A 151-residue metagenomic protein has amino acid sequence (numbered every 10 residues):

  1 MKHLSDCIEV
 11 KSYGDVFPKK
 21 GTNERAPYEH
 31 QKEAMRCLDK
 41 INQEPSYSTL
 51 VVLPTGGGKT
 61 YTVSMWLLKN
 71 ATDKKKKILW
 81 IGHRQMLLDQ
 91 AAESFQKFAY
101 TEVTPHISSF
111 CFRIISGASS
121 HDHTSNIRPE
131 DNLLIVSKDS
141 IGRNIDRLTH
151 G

Functional and structural regions predicted by a protein language model:
M1-G151: SF2 helicase/translocase NTPase motor core, specifically the RecA-like lobe 1 inter-motif segment between Walker
